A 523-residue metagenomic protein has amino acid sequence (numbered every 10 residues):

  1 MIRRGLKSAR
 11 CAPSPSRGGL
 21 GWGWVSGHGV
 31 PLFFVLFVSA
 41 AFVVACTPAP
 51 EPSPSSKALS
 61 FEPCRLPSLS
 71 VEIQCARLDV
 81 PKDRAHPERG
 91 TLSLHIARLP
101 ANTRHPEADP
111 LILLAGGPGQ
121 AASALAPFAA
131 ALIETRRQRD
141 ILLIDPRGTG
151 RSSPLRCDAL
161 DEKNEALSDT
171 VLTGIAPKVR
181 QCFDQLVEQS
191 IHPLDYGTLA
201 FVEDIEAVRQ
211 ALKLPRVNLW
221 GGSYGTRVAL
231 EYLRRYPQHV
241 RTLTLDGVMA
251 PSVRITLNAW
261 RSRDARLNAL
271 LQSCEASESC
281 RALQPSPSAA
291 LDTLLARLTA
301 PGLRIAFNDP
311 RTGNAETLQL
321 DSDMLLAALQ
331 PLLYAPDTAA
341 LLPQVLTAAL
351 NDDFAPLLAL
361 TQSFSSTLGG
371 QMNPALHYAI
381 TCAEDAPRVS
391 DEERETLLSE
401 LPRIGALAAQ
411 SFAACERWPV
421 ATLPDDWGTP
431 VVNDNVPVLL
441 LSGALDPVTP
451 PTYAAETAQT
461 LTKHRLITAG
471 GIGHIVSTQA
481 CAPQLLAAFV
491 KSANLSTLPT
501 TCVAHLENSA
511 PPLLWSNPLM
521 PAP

Functional and structural regions predicted by a protein language model:
R17-L20: Glycine-biased, low-complexity coil/linker segments
W22-W24: Tryptophan (W) side chains
V44-A45: C-terminal motif of bacterial Sec signal peptides marking the signal peptidase cleavage site
A49-M324, A379-P523: Gly/Pro-rich cap/lid or specificity-loop segments adjacent to the active site
L346, N351-S390: Long, low-complexity segments enriched in small/aliphatic residues
